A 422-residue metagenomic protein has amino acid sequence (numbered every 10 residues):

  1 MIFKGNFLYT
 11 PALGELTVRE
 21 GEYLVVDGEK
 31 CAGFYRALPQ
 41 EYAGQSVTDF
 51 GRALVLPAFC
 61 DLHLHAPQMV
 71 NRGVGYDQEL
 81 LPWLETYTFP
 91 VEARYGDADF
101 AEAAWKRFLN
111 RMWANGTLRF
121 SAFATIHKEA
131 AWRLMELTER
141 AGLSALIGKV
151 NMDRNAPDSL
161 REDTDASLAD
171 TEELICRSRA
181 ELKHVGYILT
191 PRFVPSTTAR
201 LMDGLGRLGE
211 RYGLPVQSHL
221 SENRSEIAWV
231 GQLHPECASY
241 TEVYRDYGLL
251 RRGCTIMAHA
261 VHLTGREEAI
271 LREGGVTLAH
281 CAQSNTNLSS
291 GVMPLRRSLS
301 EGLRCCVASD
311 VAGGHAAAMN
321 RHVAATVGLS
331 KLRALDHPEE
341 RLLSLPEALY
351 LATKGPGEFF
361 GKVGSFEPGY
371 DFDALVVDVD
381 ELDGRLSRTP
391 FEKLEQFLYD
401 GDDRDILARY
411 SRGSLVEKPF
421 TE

Functional and structural regions predicted by a protein language model:
M1-G5, E41-W83, K106, W113-A114: Replace "His-x-His-based motif
M1-Y42, A53: N-terminal metal-binding scaffold of metallo-dependent hydrolase/deaminase domains
N6, L24, E29, R52 (+15 more regions): Divalent metal-coordination and catalytic microenvironments
A12, D371-E422: C-terminal cap of metal-dependent C-N hydrolases
V70-A101, K149, R154-T164, N223-R252 (+1 more regions): Active-site gating loops and adjacent loop-to-helix segments of metal-dependent hydrolytic enzymes
R72-L143, S167-E181: Alpha-helical scaffold segments that flank or form the walls of functional sites
E129-A260: Metal-coordinating catalytic core of metallo-dependent amide/deamination hydrolases
D246-R252, R296-D383: His/Asp/Glu-enriched, well-ordered alpha-helical/loop segment that forms or immediately abuts the divalent-metal
